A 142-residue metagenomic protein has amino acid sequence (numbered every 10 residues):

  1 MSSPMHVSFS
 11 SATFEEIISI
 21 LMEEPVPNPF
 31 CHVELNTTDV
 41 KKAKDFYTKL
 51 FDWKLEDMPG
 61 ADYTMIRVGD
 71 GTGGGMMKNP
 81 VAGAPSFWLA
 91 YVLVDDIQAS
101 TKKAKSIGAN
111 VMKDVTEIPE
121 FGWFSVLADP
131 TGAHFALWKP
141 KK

Functional and structural regions predicted by a protein language model:
S2-P4, S8-S11: Low-acidity, Ser/Thr- and Arg-rich intrinsically disordered low-complexity segments
P4, I17-L21, D57: Residue-level detector of intrinsically disordered terminal segments
I17-K44, G71-T72, F87-A90, W138-K142: N-terminal beta-strand motif that seeds the catalytic metal site of vicinal oxygen chelate
H32, K54-G60, K113-I118: Conserved catalytic-core motifs of GNAT/GCN5-like acyltransferases
V40, V92-H134: Vicinal oxygen chelate
Y47: Catalytic core of tubulin tyrosine ligase-like
D52-F87, D95, P130, H134-K139: Conserved short beta-strand elements that form part of the metal-binding/catalytic scaffold of enzyme active sites
